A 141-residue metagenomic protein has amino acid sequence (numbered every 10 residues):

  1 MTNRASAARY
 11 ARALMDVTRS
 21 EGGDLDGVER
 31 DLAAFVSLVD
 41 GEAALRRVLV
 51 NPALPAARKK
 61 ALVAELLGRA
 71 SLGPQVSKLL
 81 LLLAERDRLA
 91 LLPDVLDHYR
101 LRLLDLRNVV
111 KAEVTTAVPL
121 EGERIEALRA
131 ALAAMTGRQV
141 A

Functional and structural regions predicted by a protein language model:
M1-A141: Elongated, mostly alpha-helical coiled-coil "stalk/stator" tethers of large membrane protein machines
